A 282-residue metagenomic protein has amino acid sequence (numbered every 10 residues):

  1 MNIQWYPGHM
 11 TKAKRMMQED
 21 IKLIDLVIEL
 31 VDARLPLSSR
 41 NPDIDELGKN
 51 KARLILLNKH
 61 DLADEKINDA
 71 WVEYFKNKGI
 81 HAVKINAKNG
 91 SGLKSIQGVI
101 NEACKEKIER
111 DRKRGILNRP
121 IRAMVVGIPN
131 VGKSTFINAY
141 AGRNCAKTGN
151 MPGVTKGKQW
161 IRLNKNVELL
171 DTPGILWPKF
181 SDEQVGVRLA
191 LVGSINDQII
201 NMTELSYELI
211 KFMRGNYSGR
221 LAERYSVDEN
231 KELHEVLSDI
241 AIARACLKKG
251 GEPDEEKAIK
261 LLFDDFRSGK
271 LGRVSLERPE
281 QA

Functional and structural regions predicted by a protein language model:
M1-V27, A33-D43, L47-R53, H60 (+3 more regions): Helix-rich effector regions associated with P-loop NTPase G domains
L54-I55, M124: A structural signal for isolated positions on well-ordered beta-strands in alpha/beta enzyme cores
D61-G127, C145, C246-L247: Canonical P-loop GTPase G-domain recognition
A87, I137, V167-L170: Conserved active-site beta-strand-loop modules that form the wall/rim of enzyme catalytic pockets and either contain
S95, V99, T135, E208 (+1 more regions): Alpha-helical scaffold segments in soluble metabolic enzymes
K107-D111, N144-N150, N216-R220: Short, structured loop/turn "capping" segments at alpha-beta junctions
R122-G142, A146, T172: Glycine-rich phosphate-binding P-loop
